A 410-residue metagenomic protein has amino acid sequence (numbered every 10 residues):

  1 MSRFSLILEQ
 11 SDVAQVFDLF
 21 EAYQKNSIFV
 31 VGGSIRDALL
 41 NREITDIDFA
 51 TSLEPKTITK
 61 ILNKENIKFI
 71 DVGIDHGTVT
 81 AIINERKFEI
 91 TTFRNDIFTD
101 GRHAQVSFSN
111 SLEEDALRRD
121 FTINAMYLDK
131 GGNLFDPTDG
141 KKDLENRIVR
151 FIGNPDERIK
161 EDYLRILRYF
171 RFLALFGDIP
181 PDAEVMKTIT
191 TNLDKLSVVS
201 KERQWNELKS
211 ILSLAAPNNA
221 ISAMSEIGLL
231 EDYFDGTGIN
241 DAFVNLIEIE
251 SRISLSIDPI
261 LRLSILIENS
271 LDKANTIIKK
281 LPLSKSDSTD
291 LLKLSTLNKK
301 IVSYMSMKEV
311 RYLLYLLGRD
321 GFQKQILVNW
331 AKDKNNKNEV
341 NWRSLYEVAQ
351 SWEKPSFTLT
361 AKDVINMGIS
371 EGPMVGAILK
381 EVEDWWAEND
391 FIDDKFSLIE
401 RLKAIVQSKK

Functional and structural regions predicted by a protein language model:
M1-K410: Catalytic cores of the polymerase beta-like nucleotidyltransferase superfamily and closely associated nucleotide
